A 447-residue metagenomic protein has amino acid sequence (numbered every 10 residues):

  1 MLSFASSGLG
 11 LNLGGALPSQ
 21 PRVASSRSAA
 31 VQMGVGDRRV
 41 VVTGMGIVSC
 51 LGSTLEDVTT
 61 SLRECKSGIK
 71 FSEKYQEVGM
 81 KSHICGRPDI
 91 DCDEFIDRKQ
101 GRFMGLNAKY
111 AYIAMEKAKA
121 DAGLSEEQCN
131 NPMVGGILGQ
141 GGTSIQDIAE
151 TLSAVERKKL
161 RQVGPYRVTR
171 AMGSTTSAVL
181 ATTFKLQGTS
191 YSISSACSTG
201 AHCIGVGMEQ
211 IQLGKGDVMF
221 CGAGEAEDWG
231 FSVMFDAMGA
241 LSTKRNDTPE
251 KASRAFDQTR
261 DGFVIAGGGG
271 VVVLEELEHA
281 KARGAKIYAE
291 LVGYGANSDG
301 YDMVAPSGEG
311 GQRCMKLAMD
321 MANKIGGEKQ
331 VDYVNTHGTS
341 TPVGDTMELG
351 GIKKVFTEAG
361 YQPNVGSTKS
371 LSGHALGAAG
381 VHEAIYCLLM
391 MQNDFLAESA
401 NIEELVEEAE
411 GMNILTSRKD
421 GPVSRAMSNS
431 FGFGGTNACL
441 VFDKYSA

Functional and structural regions predicted by a protein language model:
M1-P21: N-terminal chloroplast transit peptides
V31-Q100, A122, E278-E290, I385-A400 (+2 more regions): ACP-dependent fatty acid/polyketide chain-elongation machinery
R39-T43, K66-F71, T248-I325, Q330-Y333 (+2 more regions): Condensing-enzyme catalytic core mediating Claisen C-C bond formation in acyl metabolism
V42, D57, R63-S195, G224-S232 (+1 more regions): Conserved beta-ketoacyl condensing-enzyme motif
I47-L51, D97-E116, R161-M172, S190-G205 (+4 more regions): Active-site pocket-shaping loop/turn-to-helix segments
E77, K81-G86, T143-D147, A226-S253 (+4 more regions): Active-site-adjacent elements of ketosynthase-type condensing enzymes
A111-S125, G173-T176, A181-F184, S190-E225 (+3 more regions): Active-site-proximal alpha-helical scaffold in enzymes
R157-G164, G205, E209, L213 (+4 more regions): Glycine-/small-residue-rich "gating" segment that lines the acyl/pantetheine channel and substrate pocket
